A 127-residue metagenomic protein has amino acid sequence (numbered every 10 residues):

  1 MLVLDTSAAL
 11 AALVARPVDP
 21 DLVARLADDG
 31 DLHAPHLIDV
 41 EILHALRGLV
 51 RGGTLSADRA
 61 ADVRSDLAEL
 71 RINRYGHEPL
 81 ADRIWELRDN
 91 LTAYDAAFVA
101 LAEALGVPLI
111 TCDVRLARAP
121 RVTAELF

Functional and structural regions predicted by a protein language model:
M1, V99-F127: Acidic, PIN/NYN-like endoribonuclease modules and their adjacent C-terminal/linker elements
M1-I38, L49-D58, V114: Short, well-structured N-terminal submotif of metal-dependent ribonuclease cores
S7, V40-L43, A61, A96-V99: Non-catalytic, well-ordered alpha-helical scaffold segments
A11-L13, A45, A119-P120: Residues that scaffold the ATP/ADP-binding catalytic core of kinase and kinase-like folds
P17, L43-R71, R83: Active-site-proximal, substrate-binding regions of enzyme catalytic domains and RNA-binding/basic surfaces
D21, E41, R83, R118-A119: Phosphate- and divalent-cation-binding pockets in alpha/beta enzyme and binding domains that engage nucleotide-derived
L70-C112: Active-site neighborhoods of divalent-metal-dependent phosphate/nucleic-acid chemistry enzymes
